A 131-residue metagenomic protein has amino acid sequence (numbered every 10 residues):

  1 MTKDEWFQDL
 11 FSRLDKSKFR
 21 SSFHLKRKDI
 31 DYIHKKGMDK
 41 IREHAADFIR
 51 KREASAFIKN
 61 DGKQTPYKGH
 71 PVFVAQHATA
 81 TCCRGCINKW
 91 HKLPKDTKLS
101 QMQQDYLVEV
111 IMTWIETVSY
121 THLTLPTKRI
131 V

Functional and structural regions predicted by a protein language model:
T2-I49: Core of compact, soluble alpha-helical bundle domains
D61-T79: Immediate flanking context of iron-sulfur cluster ligation sites
A78-C86: Local cysteine-cluster metal-coordination motifs and their immediate loop/turn environment, predominantly Fe-S cluster
G85-Q103: Iron-sulfur (Fe-S) cluster-binding segments and ferredoxin-like electron-carrier domains, especially [2Fe-2S]
Q101-W114: Short secondary-structure subsegments characteristic of cysteine-rich extracellular domains
T121-T127: Conserved small/polar residues in nucleotide/adenosyl-binding loops
